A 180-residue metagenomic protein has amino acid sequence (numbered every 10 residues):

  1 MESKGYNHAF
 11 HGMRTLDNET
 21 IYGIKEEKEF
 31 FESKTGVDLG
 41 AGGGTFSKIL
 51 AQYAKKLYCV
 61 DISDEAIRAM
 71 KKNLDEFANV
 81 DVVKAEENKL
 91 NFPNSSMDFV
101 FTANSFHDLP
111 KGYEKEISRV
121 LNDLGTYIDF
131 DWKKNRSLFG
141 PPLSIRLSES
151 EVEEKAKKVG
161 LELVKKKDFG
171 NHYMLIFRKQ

Functional and structural regions predicted by a protein language model:
G5-L16, T126-I176: C-terminal alpha-helical "lid/dimerization" subdomain adjacent to the S-adenosyl-L-methionine
T15-K34: Conserved alpha-helix/loop element of class I SAM-dependent methyltransferases that forms part of the SAM/SAH-binding
F30, L74, L109, L121-D123: A generic alpha-to-beta junction signature in SAM-dependent methyltransferases
K34, K55, D98: Conserved acidic residues
V37, G43-K89: Class I SAM-dependent methyltransferase SAM/SAH-binding core
N88-V100: A short acidic, Gly/Pro-enriched loop at the edge of an enzyme's catalytic core that lines a small-molecule cofactor
F99-K111: A short SAM/SAH-binding and catalytic strip from SAM-dependent methyltransferases
Y113-T126: A short glycine-rich, Lys/Arg-flanked "PGG" loop and its adjoining helix->strand segment in the class I
